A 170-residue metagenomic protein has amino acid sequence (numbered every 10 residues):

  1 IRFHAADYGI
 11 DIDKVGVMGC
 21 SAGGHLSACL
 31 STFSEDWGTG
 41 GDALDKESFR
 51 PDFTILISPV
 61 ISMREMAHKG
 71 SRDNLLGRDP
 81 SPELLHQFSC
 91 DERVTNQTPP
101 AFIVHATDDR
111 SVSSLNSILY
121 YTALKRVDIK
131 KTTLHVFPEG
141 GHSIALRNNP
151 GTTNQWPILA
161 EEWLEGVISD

Functional and structural regions predicted by a protein language model:
R2-K69, L85-H86: Primarily recognizes the serine-hydrolase "nucleophile elbow" in alpha/beta-hydrolase and SGNH/GDSL folds
H4, F33, I57, R93 (+4 more regions): Structured segments of extracytoplasmic/periplasmic soluble domains in secreted or envelope-associated proteins
I12-K14, R50-F53, T98-P100, D128-T132: Loop/turn elements at helix/coil->beta-strand transitions in domains of secreted/extracellular proteins
A43-L44, R78-R93, T98-P99: Active-site nucleophile elbow and catalytic-triad environment of alpha/beta-hydrolase enzymes
M63, D108-V112: Acidic catalytic loop of the alpha/beta-hydrolase fold
K69, D73-R78: Acidic/histidine-rich helix-loop elements that form or flank divalent-metal/phosphate-binding sites at the catalytic
Q97, I103-H105, D109: Short beta-strand/loop motif that positions the catalytic acidic residue of the alpha/beta-hydrolase fold
V104, S114-D170: C-terminal catalytic histidine-bearing segment of alpha/beta-hydrolase fold enzymes
